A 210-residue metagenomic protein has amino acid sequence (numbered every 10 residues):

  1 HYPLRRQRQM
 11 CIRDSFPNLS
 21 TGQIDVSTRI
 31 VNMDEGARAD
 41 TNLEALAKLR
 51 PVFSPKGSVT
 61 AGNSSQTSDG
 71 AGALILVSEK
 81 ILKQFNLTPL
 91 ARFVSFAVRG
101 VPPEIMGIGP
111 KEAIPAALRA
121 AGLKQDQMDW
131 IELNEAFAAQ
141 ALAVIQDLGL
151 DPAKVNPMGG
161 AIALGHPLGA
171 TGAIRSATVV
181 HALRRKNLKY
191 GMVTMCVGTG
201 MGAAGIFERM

Functional and structural regions predicted by a protein language model:
R6, L74-K80, I145, P167-L188 (+1 more regions): Active-site-proximal alpha-helical scaffold in enzymes
R6-Q9, N86-L90, Q125-Q127, P152 (+1 more regions): Flexible, glycine/charged-enriched surface loops at secondary-structure junctions
R6-Q9, R13-I81, D147, P152-K154: N-terminal extracellular/periplasmic Venus flytrap/periplasmic-binding protein-like
F16-N18, V94-A163: Active-site pocket-lining segment
T41-I108, E112, R119, A177-T178 (+2 more regions): Condensing-enzyme catalytic core mediating Claisen C-C bond formation in acyl metabolism
K56-T67, A97, Q127-A136, V155-T171 (+1 more regions): Cysteine-centered functional microenvironments
